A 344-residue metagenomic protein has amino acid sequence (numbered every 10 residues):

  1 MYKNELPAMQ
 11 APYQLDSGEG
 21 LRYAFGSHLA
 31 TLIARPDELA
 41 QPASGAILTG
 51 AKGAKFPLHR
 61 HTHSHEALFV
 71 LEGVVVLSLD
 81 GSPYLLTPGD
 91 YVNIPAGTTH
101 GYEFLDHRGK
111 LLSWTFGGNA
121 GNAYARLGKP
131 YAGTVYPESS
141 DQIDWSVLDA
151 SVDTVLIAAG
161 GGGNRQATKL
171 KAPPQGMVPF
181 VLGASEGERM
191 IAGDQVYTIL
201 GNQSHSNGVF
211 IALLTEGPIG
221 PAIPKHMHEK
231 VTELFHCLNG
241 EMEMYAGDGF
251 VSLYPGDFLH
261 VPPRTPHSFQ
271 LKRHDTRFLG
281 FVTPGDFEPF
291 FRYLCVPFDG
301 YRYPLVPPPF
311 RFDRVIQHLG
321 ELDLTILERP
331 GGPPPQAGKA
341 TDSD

Functional and structural regions predicted by a protein language model:
M1-H28, L32-A43, K55-H65, V74-F210 (+3 more regions): Jelly-roll (double-stranded beta-helix
G50: Short glycine-rich catalytic loops that host catalytic nucleophiles or stabilize transition states across multiple
